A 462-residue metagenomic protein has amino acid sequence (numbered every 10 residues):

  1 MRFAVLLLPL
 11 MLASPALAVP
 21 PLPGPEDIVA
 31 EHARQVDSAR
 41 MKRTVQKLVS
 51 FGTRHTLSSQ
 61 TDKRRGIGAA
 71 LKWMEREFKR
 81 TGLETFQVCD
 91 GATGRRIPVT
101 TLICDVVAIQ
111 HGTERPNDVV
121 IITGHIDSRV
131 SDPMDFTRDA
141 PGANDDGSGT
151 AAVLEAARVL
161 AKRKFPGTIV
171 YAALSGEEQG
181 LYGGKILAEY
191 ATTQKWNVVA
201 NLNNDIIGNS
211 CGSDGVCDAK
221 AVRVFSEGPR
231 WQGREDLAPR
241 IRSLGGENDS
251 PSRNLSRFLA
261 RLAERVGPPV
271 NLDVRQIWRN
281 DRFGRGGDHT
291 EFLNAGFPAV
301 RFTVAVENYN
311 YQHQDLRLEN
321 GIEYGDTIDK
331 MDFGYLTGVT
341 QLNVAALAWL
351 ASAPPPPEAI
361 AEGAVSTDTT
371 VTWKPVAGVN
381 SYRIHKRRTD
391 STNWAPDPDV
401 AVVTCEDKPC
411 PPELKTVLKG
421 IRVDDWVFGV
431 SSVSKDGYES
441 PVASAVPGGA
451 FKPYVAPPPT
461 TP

Functional and structural regions predicted by a protein language model:
V19-R65, Y311, E319-N320, Y324: N-terminal capping segment at the start of a domain
R43-H111: A non-catalytic alpha/beta surface segment that caps or lines the substrate-entry region of metallo-dependent hydrolase
V49, I207-F225, Q276-P354: Active-site-adjacent mobile loop/cap segments within catalytic or ligand-binding domains
A108, I122, D127-S128, D132-L181 (+1 more regions): Alpha-helical metal-binding/catalytic segments enriched in His/Glu/Asp
L174-G287, A295, A299: Metal-dependent peptidase/peptidase-like ectodomains
T367-V379: Conserved aromatic anchor
T416-S440: Beta-strand-rich modules
V433-P462: Extracellular fibronectin type III
